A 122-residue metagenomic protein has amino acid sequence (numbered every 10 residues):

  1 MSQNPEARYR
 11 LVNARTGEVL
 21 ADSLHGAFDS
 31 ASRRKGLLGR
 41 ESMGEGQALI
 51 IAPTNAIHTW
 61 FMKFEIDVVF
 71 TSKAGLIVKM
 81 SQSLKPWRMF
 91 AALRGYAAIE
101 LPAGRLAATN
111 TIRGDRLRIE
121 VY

Functional and structural regions predicted by a protein language model:
M1-Y122: Compact, glycine-rich, soluble single-domain proteins
